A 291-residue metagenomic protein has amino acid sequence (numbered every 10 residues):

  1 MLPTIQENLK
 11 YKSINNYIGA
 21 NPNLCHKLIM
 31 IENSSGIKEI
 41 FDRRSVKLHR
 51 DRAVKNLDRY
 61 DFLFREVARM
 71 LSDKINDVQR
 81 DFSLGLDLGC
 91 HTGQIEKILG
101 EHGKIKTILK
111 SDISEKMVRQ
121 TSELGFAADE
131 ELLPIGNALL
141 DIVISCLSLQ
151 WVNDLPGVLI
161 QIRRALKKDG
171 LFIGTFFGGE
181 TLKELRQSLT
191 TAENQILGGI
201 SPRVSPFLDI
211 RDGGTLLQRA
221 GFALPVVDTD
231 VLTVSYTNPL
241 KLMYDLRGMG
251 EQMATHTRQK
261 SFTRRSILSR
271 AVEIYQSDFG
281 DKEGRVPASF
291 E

Functional and structural regions predicted by a protein language model:
I31-R80: Class I SAM-dependent methyltransferase Rossmann-like catalytic core, especially the SAM/SAH-binding loop
R80-I142, P156-I160: Class I SAM-dependent methyltransferase SAM/SAH-binding core
L147-W151: Short catalytic micro-motifs in class I SAM-dependent methyltransferases
P156-L171: A short glycine-rich, Lys/Arg-flanked "PGG" loop and its adjoining helix->strand segment in the class I
I173-I196: Conserved class I S-adenosyl-L-methionine
G198-I210, D228-S235: Acceptor-substrate binding/catalytic loop of class I
S205-G221: Short alpha-helix
D228-E291: Conserved Class I S-adenosyl-L-methionine
